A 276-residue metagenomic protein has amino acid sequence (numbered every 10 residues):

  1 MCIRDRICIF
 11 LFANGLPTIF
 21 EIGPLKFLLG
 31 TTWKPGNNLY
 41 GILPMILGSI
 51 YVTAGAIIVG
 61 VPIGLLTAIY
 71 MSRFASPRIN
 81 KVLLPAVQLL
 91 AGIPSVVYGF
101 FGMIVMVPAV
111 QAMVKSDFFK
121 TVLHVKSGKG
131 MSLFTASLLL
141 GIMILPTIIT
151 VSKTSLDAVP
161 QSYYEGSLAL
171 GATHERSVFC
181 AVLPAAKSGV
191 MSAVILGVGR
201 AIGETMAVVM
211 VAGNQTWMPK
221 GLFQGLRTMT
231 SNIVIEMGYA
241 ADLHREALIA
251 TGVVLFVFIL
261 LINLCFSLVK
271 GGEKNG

Functional and structural regions predicted by a protein language model:
M1-I3: Short, small-residue-biased leader/transition segments that mark boundaries at the very start of proteins
F12-A56, S76, K126, I235-E246: Periplasmic/extracellular loop-to-transmembrane helix junction in inner-membrane transport proteins
E21-Y40, F100-I142: Membrane-interfacial helix termini and adjacent extracytoplasmic/periplasmic loops of multi-pass transporters
L47, Y51-V59, I63, T67 (+3 more regions): Hydrophobic alpha-helical transmembrane segments of multipass integral membrane proteins, especially permease/channel
A56-V87, F266-G272: Transmembrane-helix boundary motif in ABC transporter permease subunits
L89, I93, I148-S152, V159 (+2 more regions): Transmembrane alpha-helices
K153-D157, Q161, I235-G276: C-terminal transmembrane helix and the adjacent membrane-cytosol boundary/short C-terminal tail of inner/organellar
V208-F256: Interhelical loop and adjacent transmembrane-helix boundary motif in polytopic membrane transport permeases
